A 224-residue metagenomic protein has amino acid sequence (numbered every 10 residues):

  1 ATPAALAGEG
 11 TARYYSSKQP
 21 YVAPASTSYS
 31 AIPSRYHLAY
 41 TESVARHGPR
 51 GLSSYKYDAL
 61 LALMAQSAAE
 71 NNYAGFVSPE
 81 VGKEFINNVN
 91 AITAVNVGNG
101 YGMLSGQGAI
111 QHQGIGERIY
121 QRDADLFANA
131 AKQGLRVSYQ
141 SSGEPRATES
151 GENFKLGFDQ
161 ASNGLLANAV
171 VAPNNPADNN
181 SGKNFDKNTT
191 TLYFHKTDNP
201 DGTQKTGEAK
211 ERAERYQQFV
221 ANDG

Functional and structural regions predicted by a protein language model:
T2-G224: Long, internal stretches of domain cores in catalytic or enzyme-like folds, emphasizing the mature domain core
